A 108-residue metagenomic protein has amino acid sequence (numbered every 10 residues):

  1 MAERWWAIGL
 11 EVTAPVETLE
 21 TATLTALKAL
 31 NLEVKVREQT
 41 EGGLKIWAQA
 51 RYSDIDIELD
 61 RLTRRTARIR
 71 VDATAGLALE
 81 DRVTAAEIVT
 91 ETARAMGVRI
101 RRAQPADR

Functional and structural regions predicted by a protein language model:
M1-R108: Ser/Thr-rich, low-complexity intrinsically disordered terminal regions
